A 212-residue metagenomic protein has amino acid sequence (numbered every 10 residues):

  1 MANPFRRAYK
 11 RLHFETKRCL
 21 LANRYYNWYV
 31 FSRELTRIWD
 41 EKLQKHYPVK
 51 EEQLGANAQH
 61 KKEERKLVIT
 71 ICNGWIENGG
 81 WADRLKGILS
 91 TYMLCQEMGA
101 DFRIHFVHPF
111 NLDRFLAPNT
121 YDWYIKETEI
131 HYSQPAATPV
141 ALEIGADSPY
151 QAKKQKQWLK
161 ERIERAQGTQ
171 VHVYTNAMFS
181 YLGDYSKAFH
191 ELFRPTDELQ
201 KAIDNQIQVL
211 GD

Functional and structural regions predicted by a protein language model:
M1-Y25: Boundary detector for helix-to-coil junctions that initiate low-complexity/charged tails
R18-Q59, F115-D212: Secretory-pathway luminal glycosyltransferase catalytic domains
Q53-N78: Nucleotide-activated donor-dependent transferases that construct or modify glycoconjugates
E64-L67, M98-D101, G168-Q170, D212: Short coil/turn segments at beta-strand junctions that form active-site/ligand-binding loops
I76, V107-L112, M178-S180: Short, solvent-exposed loop/turn segments at secondary-structure junctions
I76-K86: A short, glycine/small-residue-rich beta-strand->loop->alpha-helix junction that serves as a flexible
R84-M98: Histidine-anchored nucleotide/phosphate-binding helix
D101-V107: Short internal beta-strands
